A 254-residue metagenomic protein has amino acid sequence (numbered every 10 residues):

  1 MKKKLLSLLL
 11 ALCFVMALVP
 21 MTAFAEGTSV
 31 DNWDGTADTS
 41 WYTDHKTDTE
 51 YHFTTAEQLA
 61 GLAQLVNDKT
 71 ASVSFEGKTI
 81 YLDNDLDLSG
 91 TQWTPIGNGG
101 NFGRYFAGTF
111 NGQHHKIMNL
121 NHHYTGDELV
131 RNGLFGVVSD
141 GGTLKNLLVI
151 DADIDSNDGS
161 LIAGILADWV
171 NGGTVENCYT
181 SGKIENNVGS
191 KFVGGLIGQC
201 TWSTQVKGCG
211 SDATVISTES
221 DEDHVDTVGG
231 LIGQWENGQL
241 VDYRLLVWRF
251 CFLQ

Functional and structural regions predicted by a protein language model:
M1-L5, L9-L10: Positively charged n-region of N-terminal signal peptides that target proteins for export
F14-V15, Q234: Broad structural signal for hydrophobic residues in well-ordered alpha-helices, predominantly aliphatic
V15-F24: C-terminal segment of classical bacterial N-terminal signal peptides
F24-Q254: Surface-exposed repetitive/solenoidal architectures
